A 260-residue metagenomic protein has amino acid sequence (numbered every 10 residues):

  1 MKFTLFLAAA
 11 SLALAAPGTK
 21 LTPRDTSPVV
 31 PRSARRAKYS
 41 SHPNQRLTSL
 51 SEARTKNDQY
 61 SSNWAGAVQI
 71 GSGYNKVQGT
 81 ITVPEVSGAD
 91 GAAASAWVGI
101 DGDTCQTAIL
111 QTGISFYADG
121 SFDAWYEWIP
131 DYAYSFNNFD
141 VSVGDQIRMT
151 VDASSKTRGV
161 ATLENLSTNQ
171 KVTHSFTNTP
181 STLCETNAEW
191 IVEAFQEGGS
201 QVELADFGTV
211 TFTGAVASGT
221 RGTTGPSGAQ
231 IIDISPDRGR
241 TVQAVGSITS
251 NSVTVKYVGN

Functional and structural regions predicted by a protein language model:
M1-A8: Sec-dependent signal peptide recognition, specifically the positively charged N-region followed immediately by
K2, A16-N260: Exposed, interaction-prone regions of secreted/extracellular proteins
A9-A16: Hydrophobic h-region of N-terminal signal peptides that target proteins for export in Gram-negative bacteria
